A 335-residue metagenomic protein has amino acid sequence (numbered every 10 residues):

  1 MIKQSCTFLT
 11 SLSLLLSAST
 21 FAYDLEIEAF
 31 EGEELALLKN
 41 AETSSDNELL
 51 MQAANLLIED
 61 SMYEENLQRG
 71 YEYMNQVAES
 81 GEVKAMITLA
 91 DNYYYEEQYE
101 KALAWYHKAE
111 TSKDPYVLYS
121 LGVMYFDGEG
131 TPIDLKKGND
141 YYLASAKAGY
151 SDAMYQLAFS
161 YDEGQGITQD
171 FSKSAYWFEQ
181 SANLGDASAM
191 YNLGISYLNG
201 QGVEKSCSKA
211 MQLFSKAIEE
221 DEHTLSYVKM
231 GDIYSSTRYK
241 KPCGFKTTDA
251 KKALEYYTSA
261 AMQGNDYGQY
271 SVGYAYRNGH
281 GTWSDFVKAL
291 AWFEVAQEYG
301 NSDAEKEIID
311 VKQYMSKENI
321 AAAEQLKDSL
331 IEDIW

Functional and structural regions predicted by a protein language model:
L16-Q68, E72: N-terminal leader/linker segments that initiate helical-solenoid repeat arrays
G32, S302-W335: Terminal, low-structured helical/coil segments at or just beyond the last alpha-helical repeat
N40, Q76-V77, K108-A109, A144-S145 (+4 more regions): Canonical positions in the second alpha-helix
T43-N47, L57-S61, E79-E82, T111-D114 (+14 more regions): Short helix-capping/linker turns of helical repeat alpha-solenoids
Q52-E59, I87-Y95, L118-D127, Q156-E163 (+5 more regions): Hydrophobic face of amphipathic alpha-helices that form TPR/SEL1-like repeat modules and related alpha-solenoid
